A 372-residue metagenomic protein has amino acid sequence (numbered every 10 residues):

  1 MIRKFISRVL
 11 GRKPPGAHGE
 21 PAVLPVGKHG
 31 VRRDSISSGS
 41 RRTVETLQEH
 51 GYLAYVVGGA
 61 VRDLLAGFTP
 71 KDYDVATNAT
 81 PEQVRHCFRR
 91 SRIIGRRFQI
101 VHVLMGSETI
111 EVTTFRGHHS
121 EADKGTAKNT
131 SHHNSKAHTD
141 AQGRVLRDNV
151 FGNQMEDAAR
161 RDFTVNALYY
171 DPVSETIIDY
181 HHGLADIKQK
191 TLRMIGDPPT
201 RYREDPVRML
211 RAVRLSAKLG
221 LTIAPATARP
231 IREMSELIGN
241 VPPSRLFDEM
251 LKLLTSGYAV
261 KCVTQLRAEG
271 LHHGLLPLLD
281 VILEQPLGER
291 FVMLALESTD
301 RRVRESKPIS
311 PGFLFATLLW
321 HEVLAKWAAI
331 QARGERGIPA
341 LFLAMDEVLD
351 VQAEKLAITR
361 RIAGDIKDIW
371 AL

Functional and structural regions predicted by a protein language model:
M1-L372: Catalytic cores of the polymerase beta-like nucleotidyltransferase superfamily and closely associated nucleotide
